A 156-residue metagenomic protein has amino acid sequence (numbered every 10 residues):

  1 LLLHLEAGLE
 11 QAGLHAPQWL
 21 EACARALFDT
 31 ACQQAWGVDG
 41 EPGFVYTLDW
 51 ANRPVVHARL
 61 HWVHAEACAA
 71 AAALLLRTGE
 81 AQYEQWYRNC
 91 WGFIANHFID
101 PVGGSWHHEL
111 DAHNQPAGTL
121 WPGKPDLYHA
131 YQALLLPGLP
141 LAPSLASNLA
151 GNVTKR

Functional and structural regions predicted by a protein language model:
L1-R156: Glycan-recognition and catalytic cores of secretory/periplasmic carbohydrate-active enzymes
